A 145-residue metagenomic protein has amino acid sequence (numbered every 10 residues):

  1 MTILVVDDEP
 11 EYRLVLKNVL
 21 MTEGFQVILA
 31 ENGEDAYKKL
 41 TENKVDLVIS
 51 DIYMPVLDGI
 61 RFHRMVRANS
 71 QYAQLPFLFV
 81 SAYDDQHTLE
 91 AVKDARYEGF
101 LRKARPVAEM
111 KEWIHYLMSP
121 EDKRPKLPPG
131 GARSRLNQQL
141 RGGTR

Functional and structural regions predicted by a protein language model:
P10-I28: Two-component/phosphorelay signaling modules centered on CheY-like receiver
A30-E34: Conserved Asp/Asn-Gly motif in the active-site loop of CheY-like receiver
N43-I49: Active-site beta3 strand of CheY-like receiver
M54: Receiver (REC) domain active-site loop signature in two-component systems and cognate sites in sensor histidine kinases
H87, R105-I114, D122, K126: C-terminal output helix
E121-R145: CheY-like receiver
